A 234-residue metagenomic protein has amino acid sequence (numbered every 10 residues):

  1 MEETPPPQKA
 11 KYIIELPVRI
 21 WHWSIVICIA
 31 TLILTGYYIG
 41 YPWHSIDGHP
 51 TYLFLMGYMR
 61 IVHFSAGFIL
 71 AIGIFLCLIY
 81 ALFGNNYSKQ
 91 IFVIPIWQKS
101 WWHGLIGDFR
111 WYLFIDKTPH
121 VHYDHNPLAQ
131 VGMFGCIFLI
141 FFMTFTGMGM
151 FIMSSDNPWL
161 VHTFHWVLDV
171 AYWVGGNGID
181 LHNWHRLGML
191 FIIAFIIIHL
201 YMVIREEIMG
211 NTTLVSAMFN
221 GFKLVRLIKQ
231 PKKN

Functional and structural regions predicted by a protein language model:
M1-N234: Membrane-embedded alpha-helical bundles that constitute the cytochrome b-like, heme-associated redox core of multi-pass
